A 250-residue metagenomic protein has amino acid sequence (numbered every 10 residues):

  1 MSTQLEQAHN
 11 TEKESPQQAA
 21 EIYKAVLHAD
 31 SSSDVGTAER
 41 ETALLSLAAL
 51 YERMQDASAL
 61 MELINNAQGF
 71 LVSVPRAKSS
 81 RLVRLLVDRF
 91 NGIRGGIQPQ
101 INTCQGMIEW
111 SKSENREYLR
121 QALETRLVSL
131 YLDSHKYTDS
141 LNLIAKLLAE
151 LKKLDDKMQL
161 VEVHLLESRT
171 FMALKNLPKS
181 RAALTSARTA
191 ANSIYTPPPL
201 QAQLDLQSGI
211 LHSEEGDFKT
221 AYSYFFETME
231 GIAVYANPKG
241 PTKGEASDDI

Functional and structural regions predicted by a protein language model:
M1-I250: Extended alpha-helical scaffold regions
